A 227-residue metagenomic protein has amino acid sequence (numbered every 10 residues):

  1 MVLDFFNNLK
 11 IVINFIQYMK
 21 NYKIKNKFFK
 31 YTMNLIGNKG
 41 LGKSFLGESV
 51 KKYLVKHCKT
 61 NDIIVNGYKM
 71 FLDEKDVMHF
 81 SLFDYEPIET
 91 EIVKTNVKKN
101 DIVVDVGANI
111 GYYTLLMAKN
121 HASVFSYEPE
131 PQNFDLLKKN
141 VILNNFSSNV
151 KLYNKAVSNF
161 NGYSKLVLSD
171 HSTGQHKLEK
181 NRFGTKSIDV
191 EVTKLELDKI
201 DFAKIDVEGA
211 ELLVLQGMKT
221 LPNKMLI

Functional and structural regions predicted by a protein language model:
V2-N149, R182, E196: S-adenosyl-L-methionine
T60, D101-I102, T114, N120-A122 (+2 more regions): Conserved acidic-Pro-Pro-aromatic motif
D62, F71, Y163-K165, D189 (+1 more regions): Beta-strand secondary-structure signal
E86-K94, T185, D189-V192, L212-L215: Short, well-ordered alpha-helical scaffold segments within catalytic/effector domains
A108-I110, P131, V157-N159, V207-G209: Short, glycine/acidic-enriched loop or turn micro-motifs at the edges of active sites
M117, L137, V150, L166 (+1 more regions): Hydrophobic packing residues within well-ordered alpha-helices of enzyme cores
K138-V192: S-adenosyl-L-methionine
